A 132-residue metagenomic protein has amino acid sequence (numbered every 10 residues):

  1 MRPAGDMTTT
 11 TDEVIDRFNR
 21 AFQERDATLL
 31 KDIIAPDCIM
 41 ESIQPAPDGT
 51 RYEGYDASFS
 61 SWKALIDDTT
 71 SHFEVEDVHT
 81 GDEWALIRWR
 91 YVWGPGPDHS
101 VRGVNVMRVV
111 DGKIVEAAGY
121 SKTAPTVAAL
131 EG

Functional and structural regions predicted by a protein language model:
M1-G132: C-terminal and inter-domain tail/linker signature
